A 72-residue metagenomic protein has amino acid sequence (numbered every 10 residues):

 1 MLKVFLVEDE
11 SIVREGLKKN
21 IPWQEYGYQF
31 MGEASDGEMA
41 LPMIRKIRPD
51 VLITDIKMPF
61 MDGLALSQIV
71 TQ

Functional and structural regions predicted by a protein language model:
M1-K3: Non-catalytic signal-transmission and effector/linker regions of two-component phosphorelay proteins
V7-E8, A34, L52: Conserved sequence signature across two-component system core domains
E10-G32: Two-component/phosphorelay signaling modules centered on CheY-like receiver
E15, L41-P42: Alpha-helical elements of the RecA-like P-loop NTPase motor core of helicases
D36-M39, D62-A65: Acidic catalytic/metal-coordinating carboxylates
R45-R48, I69-Q72: Conserved phosphotransfer cores of two-component systems
D55: Active-site residues of response regulator receiver
M58: Receiver (REC) domain active-site loop signature in two-component systems and cognate sites in sensor histidine kinases
